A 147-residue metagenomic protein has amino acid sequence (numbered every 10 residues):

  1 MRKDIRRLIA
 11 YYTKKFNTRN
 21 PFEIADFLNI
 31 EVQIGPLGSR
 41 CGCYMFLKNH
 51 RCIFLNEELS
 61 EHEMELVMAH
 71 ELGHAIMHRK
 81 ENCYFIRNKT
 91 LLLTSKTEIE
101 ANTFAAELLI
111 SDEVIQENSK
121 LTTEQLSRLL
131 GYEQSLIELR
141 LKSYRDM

Functional and structural regions predicted by a protein language model:
M1-M147: Active-site hotspot residues in diverse enzymes, especially metal/ion-binding acidic/histidine motifs
